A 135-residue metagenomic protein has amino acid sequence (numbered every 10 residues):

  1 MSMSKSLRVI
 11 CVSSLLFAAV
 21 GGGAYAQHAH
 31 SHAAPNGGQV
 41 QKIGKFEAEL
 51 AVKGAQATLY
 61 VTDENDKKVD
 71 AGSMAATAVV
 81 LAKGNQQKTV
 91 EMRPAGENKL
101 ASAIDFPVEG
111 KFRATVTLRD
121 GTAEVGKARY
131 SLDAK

Functional and structural regions predicted by a protein language model:
S2-S6, C11-L15, V20-K135: Intrinsically disordered, low-complexity terminal tails/loops enriched in metal-binding residues
